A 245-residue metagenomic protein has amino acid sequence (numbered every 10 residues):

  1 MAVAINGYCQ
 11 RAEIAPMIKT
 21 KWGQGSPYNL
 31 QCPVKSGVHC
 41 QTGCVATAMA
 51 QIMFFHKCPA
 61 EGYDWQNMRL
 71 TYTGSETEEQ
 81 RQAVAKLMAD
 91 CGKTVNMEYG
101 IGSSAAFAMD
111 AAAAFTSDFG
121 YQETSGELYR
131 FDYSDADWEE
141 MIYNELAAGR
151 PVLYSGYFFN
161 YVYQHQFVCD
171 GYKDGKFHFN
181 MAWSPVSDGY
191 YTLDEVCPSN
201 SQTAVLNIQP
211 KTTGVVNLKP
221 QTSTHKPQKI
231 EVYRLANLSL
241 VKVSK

Functional and structural regions predicted by a protein language model:
M1-A108: Active-site-adjacent structural segments surrounding the nucleophilic cysteine of cysteine proteases and isopeptidases
M1-R11, T20, N160-Y163, Y172-G214: Cys-His-centered catalytic/binding microenvironment captured across papain-like cysteine peptidases and homologous
V34, V45-A48, G156-N160, G171-K173 (+1 more regions): Short, flexible loop/turn elements at secondary-structure junctions
A50-F55, A111-T124: Glycine-rich, acidic and aromatic/proline-enriched surface loops and short helix-turn segments that act as binding
D118-H178: Active-site-adjacent substructure of cysteine-protease-like catalytic cores
V215-K245: C-terminal outer-membrane/trafficking sorting elements
